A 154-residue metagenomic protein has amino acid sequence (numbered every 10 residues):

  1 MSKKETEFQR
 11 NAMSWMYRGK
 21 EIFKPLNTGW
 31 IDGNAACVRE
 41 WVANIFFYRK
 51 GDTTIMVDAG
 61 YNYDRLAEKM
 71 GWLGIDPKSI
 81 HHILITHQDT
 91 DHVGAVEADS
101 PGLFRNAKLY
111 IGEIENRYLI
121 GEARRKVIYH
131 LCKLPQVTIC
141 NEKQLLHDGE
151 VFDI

Functional and structural regions predicted by a protein language model:
M1-M16: Accessory terminal helices/loops
Y17, V42, N116, Q144-L146: Residue-level detector of flexible, active-site-proximal loop/helix-junction positions within diverse enzyme catalytic
K20-W72: Conserved beta-strand hairpin/beta-sheet module of binuclear metal-dependent hydrolase folds, prominently
I31, K50-D52, D76-S79, R105 (+1 more regions): Residue-level preference for short coil/turn positions at secondary-structure junctions
Y63, G71-E142: Active-site HxH/HxHxD metal-binding segment of metal-dependent hydrolases
C140, L145-I154: Short, intrinsically disordered, charge-balanced linker/junction segments flanking boundaries in proteins
